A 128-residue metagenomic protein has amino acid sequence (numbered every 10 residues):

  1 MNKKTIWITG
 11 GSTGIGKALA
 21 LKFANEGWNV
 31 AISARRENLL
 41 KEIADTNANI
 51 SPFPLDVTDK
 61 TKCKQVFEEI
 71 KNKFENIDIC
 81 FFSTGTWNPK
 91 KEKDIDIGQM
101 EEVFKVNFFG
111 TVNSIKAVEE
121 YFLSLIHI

Functional and structural regions predicted by a protein language model:
S12-T13: Conserved glycine-rich cofactor-binding loop
E26-I43: Conserved glycine-rich Rossmann-like NAD(P)H-binding loop of the short-chain dehydrogenase/reductase
L55-Q65, I97: The beta1-alpha1 cofactor-binding region of Rossmann-like NAD(H)/NADP(H)-dependent oxidoreductases
F81, S114-V118: Hydrophobic positions on the long internal alpha-helix of Rossmann-like NAD(P)-dependent oxidoreductase domains
S83-N88: Conserved NAD(P)H cofactor-binding loop of Rossmann-fold oxidoreductase domains
K91-E92, D96-F104: Substrate-binding pocket helix/loop in short-chain dehydrogenase/reductase
I126-I128: Conserved small/polar residues in nucleotide/adenosyl-binding loops
